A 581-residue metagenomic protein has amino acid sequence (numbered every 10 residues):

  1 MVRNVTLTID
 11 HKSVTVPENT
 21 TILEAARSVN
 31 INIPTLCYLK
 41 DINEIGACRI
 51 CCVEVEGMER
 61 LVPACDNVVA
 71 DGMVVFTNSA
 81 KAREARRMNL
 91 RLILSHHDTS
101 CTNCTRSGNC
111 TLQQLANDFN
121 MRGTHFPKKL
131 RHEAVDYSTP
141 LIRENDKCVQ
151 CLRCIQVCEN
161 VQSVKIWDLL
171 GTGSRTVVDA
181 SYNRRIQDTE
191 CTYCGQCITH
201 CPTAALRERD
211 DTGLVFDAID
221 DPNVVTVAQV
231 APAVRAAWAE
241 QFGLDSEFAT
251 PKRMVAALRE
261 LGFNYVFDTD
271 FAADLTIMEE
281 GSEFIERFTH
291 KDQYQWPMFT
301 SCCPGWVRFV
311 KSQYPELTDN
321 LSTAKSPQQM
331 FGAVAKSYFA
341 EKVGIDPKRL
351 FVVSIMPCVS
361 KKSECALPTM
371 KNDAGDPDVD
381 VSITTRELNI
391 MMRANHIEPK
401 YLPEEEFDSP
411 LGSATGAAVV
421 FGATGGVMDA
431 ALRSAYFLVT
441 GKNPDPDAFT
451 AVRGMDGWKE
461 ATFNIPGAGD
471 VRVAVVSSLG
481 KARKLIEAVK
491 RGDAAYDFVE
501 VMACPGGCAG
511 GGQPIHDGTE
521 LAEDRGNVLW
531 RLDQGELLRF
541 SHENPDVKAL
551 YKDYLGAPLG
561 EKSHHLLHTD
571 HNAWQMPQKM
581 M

Functional and structural regions predicted by a protein language model:
V2, T6, E18-N78, A82 (+1 more regions): Iron-sulfur-associated redox domains of electron-transfer enzymes in respiratory and anaerobic energy metabolism
T8-D10: Short, solvent-exposed loop/edge segments of extracellular or virion-exposed proteins
K12-E18: A short N-terminal beta-strand-loop micro-motif at the entrance of redox/enzyme domains
T15, Q150, F299: Conserved SAM-binding loop
T15, Y137, K147, E190 (+2 more regions): Charged, low-complexity surface patches
R49-Y193, T199, L206-D221, V225: Fe-S ferredoxin-like electron-transfer domains and their immediately adjacent linker/connector regions across
Q162, C201, F339-V343: Structural motif corresponding to the C-terminal cap of alpha-helices
